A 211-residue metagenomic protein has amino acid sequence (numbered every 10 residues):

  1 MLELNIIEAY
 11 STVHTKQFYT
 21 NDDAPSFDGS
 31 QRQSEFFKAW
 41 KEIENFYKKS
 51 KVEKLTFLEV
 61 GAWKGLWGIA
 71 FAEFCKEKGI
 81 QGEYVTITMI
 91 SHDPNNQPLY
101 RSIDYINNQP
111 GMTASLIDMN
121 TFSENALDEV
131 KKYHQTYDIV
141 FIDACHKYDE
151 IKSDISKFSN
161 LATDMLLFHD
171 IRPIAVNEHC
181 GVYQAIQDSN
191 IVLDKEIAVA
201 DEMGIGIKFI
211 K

Functional and structural regions predicted by a protein language model:
M1-F141, C145-K211: A short alpha-helical cap/connector motif
